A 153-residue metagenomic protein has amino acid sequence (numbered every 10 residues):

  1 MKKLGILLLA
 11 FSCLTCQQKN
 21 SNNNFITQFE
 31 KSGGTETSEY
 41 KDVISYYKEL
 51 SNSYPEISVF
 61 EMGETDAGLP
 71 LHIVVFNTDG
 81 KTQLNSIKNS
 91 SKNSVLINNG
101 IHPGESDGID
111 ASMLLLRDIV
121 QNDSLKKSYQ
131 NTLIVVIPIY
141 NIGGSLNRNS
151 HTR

Functional and structural regions predicted by a protein language model:
L4-S12: Sec-dependent N-terminal signal peptides
C16-R153: Structured catalytic-domain cores with a bias toward divalent-metal coordination
